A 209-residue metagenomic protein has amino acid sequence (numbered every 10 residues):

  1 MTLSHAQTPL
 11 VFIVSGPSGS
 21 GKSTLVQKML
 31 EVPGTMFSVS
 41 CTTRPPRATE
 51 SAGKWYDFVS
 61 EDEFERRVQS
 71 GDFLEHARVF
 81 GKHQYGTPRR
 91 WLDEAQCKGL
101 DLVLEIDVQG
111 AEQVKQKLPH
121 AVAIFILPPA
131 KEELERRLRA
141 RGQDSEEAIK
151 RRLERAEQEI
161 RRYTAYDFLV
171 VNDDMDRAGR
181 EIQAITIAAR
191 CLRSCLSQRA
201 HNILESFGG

Functional and structural regions predicted by a protein language model:
M1-V11: Extreme N-terminal, non-catalytic leader segments that precede Walker-type/kinase nucleotide-binding cores
T2-L3, A184-G209: C-terminal accessory "lid"/substrate-recognition subdomains
S15-P17: P-loop (Walker A) phosphate-binding loop of NTP-binding proteins
K22: Conserved lysine of the Walker
L25-V26: Post-Walker A alpha-helix
L30-S40, E61: Post-Walker A helix-loop "phosphate-sensing" segment adjacent to the P-loop in P-loop NTPases
T42-L102, Q109-E112: ATP-dependent small-molecule kinase phosphotransfer cores that center on conserved nucleotide phosphate-binding segments
R44-T49, D72, Q96-D101, E112-F168 (+2 more regions): A glycine- and Lys/Arg-enriched "phosphate-lid" helix/loop adjacent to the NTP-binding pocket of small-molecule kinases
